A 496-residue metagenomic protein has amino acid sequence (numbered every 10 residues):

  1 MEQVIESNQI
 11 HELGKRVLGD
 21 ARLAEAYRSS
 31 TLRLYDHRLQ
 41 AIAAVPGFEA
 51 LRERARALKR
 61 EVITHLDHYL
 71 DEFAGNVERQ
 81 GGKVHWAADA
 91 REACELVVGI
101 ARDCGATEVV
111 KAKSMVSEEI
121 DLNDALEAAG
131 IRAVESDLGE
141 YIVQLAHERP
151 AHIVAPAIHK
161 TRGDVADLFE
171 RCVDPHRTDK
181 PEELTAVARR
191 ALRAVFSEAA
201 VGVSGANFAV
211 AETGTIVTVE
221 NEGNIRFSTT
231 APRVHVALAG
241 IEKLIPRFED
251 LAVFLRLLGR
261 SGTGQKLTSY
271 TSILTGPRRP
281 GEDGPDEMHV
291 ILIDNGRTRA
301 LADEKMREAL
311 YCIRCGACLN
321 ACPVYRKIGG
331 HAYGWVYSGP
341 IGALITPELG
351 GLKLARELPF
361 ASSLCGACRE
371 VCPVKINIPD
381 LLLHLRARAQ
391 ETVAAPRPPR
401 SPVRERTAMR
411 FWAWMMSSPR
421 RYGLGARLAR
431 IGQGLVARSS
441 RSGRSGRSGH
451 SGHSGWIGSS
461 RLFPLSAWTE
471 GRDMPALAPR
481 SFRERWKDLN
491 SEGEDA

Functional and structural regions predicted by a protein language model:
M1-K305: The feature marks the mature, well-folded catalytic cores of soluble enzymes
I5-T31, A44, F48, R404-A496: Intrinsic disorder at enzyme termini
E72, N76, Q80, L96-I100 (+11 more regions): Generic, well-ordered alpha-helical scaffold segments in large soluble proteins
A87, A112, S136, A211 (+6 more regions): Generic beta-strand/beta-sheet core signal
E92, T268-G281, R314, I328-G329 (+4 more regions): A glycine-rich phosphate-binding loop feature that marks nucleotide/adenosyl-phosphate handling sites
K243, L310-R314: Short, contiguous, pocket-lining structural segments that sit at or immediately flank catalytic/ligand-binding sites
P246-F248, G262-L267, N320, K327 (+1 more regions): Acidic/polar loop patches that form or flank catalytic/metal-binding clefts of enzymes that bind anionic ligands
G281-A309, V324-R438, S442, H453-S454 (+1 more regions): Ferredoxin-type iron-sulfur electron-transfer modules in oxidoreductases and energy-metabolism complexes
